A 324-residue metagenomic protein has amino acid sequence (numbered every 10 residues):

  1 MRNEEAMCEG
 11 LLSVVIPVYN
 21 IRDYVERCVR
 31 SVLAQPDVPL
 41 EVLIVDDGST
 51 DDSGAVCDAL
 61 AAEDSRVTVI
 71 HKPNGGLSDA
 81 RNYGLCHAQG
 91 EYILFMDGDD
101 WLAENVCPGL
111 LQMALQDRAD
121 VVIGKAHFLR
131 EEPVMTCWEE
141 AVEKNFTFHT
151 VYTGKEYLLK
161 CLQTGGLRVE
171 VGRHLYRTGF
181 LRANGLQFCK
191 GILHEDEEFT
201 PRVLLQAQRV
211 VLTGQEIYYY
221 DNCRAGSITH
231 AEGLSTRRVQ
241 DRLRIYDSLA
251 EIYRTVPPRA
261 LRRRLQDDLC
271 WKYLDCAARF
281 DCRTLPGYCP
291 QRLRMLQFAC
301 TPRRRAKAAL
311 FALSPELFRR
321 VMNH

Functional and structural regions predicted by a protein language model:
R2-E4, R118, A278-H324: Membrane-interface aromatic/basic loop that binds lipid-linked glycans or pyrophosphate carriers, typified by
G10-S13, E41, E198: Cell-envelope/extracellular polymer assembly enzymes that use nucleotide-activated donors
R30-P39: Short, acidic, metal-binding catalytic loop of nucleotide-sugar glycosyltransferases
S31, D46-V56, P73: A conserved acidic beta->alpha catalytic loop
P39-G48, T68-P73, G98: Short beta-strand/loop segment that forms part of the nucleotide-sugar
K72-A88: Glycine-rich, basic loop-to-helix element that forms the pyrophosphate-binding segment of sugar-nucleotide handling
L77, G98-T213, Y220-T236, T301: Donor-binding/catalytic cores of nucleotide-activated saccharide and glycerol-phosphate transferases/polymerases
I93: Short aromatic/hydrophobic "clamp" motif used to bind/position activated sugar donors
